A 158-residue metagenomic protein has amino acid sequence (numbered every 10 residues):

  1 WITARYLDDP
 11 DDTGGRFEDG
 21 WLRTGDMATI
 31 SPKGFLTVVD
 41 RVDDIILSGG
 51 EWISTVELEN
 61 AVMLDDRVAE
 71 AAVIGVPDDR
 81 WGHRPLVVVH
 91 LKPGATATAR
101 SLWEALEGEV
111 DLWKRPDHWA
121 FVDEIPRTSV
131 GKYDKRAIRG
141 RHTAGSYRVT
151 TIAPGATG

Functional and structural regions predicted by a protein language model:
A4-R5, D12-G15, M27-K114, G131-Y133 (+1 more regions): AMP-binding/adenylate-forming catalytic core of the ANL superfamily
D8, E18-D19, L64, G140 (+1 more regions): Phosphate-coordinating loops and pocket residues in cytosolic domains that bind phosphorylated ligands
T29, H118, V122, R141 (+1 more regions): Sparse recognition of residues in long alpha-helices and their boundaries
A95, K132-G158: Phosphopantetheine-dependent thiolation modules in NRPS/PKS and related acyl-activating systems
V110-K132, T150-T157: AMP-binding/adenylate-forming catalytic domain of the ANL superfamily
